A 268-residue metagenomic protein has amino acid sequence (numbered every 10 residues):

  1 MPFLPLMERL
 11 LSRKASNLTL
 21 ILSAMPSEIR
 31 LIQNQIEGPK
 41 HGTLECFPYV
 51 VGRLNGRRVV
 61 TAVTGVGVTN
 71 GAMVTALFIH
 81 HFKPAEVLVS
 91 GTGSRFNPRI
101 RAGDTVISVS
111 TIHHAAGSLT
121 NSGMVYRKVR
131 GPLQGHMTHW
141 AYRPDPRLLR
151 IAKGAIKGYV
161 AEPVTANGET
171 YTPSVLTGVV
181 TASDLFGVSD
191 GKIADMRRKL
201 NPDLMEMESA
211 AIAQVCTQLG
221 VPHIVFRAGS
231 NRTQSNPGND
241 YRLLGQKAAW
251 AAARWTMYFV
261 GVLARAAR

Functional and structural regions predicted by a protein language model:
P2-A76, F82: N-terminal short beta-loop-beta anion/metal-coordinating cradle
Q35, R147-E162, V215, R254-V262: Generic non-transmembrane alpha-helical segments
V59-T64, T177-T181, F226: Active-site-proximal beta-strand elements of phosphoester/diester hydrolases
I79, K83-L88, P202: Proline-aspartate-enriched helix->loop->beta-strand connector
F96-K199: Mid-sequence, gly/pro-rich, charge-dense loop/helix-turn segments that line enzyme active sites
T181-G238: A C-terminal functional module that forms or caps the active site or interfaces directly with catalytic machinery
T233-R268: His/Asp/Glu-rich mid-to-C-terminal helical/loop segments that flank catalytic regions of hydrolases
